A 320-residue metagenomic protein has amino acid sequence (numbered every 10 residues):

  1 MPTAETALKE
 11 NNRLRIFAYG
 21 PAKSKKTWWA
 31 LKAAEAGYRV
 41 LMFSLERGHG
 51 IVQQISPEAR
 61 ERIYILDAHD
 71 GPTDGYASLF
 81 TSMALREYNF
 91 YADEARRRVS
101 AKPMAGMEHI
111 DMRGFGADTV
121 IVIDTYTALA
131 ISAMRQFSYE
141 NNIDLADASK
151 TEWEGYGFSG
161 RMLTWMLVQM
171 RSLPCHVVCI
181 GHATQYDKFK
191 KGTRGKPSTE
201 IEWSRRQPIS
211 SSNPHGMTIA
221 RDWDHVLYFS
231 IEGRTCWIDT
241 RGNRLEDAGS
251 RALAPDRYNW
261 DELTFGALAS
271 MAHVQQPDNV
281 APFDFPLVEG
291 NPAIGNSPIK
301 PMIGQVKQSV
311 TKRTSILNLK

Functional and structural regions predicted by a protein language model:
M1, E10-L14, T235-K320: C-terminal regions of RecA-like/P-loop NTPase motor modules
A7-K102, I110: Walker A/P-loop NTP-binding active-site region of P-loop NTPases, recognizing the glycine-rich GxxxxGKT/S
N12-A18, E61-I65, D147-G155, P197-I201: Short, basic, glycine/proline-bearing loop/turn elements
R15-F17, R39, V120-V122, H176-V178: Residue-level preference for the first positions of well-ordered beta-strands
S44-R47, D124-T125, C179-T184: A short beta-strand-to-loop transition that corresponds to the Sensor-1 phosphate-sensing loop of AAA+ P-loop ATPases
A59-R60, F137-N141, G195-P197: Glycine-rich, phosphate-binding/catalytic loops in enzymes
P72-L173: Phosphate-binding/switch loop-helix module in NTP-utilizing enzymes
Q169-M170, C175-W260: Phosphate-binding/switch region of NTP-binding enzymes
